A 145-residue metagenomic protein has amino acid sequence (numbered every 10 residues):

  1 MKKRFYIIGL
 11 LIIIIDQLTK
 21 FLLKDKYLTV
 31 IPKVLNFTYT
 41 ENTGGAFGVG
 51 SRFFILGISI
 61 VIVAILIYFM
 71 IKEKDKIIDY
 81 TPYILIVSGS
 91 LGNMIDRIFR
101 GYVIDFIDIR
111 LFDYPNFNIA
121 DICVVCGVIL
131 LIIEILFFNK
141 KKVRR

Functional and structural regions predicted by a protein language model:
M1-R145: Alpha-helical transmembrane bundles and membrane-interface segments of multipass inner-membrane proteins
